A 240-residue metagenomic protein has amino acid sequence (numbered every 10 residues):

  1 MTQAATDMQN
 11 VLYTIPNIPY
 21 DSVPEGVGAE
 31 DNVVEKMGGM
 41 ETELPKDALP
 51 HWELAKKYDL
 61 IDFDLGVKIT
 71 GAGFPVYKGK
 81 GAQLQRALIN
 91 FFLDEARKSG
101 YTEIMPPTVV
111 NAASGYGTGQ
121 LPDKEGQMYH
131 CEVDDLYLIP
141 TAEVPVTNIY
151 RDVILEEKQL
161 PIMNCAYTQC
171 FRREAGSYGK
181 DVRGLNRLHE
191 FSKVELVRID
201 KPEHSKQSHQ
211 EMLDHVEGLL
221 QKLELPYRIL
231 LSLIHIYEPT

Functional and structural regions predicted by a protein language model:
M1-T42, L60, D64: N-terminal alpha-helical targeting/anchoring segments
M37-Y237: TRNA-recognition modules of translation machinery and tRNA-sensing kinases, especially anticodon-binding
